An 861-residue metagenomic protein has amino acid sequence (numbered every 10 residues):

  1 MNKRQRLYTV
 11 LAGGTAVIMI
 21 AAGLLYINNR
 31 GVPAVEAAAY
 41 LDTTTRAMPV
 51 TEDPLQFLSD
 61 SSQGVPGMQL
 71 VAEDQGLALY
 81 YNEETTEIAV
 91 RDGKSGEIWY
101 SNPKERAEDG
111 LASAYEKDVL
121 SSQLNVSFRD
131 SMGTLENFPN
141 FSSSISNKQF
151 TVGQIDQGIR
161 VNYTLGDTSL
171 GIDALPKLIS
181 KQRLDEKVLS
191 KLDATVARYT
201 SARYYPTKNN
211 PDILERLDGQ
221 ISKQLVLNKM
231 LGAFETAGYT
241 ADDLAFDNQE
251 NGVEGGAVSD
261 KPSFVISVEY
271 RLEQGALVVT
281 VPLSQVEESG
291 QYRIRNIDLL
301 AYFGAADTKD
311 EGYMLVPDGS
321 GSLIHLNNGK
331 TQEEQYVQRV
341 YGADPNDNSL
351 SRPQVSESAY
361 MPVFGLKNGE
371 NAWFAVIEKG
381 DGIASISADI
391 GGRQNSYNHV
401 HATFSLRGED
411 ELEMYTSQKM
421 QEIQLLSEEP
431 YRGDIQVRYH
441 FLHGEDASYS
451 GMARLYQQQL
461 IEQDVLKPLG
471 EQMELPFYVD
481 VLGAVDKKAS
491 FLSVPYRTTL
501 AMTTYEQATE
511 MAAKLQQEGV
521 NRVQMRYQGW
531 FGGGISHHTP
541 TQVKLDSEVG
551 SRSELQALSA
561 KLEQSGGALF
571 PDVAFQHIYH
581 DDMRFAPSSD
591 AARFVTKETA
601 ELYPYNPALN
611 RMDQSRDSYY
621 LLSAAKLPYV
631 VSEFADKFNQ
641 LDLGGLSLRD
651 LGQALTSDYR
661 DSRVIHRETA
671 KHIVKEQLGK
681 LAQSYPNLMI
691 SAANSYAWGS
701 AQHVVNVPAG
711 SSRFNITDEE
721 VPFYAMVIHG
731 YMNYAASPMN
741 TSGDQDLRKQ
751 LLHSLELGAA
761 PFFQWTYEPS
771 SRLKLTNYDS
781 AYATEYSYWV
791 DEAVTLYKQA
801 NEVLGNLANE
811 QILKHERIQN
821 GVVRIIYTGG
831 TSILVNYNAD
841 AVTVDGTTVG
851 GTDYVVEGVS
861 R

Functional and structural regions predicted by a protein language model:
M1-R6: Short, Lys/Arg-rich N-terminal segment immediately upstream of the first membrane anchor
Y8-G14, G23-L466, G846, G850-G851: N-terminal accessory beta-strand-rich subdomains and adjacent acidic, glycine-rich linkers that precede catalytic cores
L70-G76, S101-P103, E518, Y527-W530 (+4 more regions): Carbohydrate-active enzymes and regulators
G76, V281, L515, L562 (+3 more regions): Conserved, mostly hydrophobic/aromatic
L77, E84-T86, G93, G166-T168 (+10 more regions): An acidic- and aromatic-residue-enriched active-site/binding cleft used to recognize and process polar
Y81, T86-G93, S358, L366-V400 (+4 more regions): Active-site-proximal substrate-binding groove within the catalytic cores of carbohydrate-active enzymes
Y449, A453-Q463, T504-Q507, M511-K514 (+1 more regions): An active-site-proximal structural segment forming one wall of the substrate-binding cleft that immediately precedes
Q472-A560, Q564-Y629, Q653, S657: Aromatic-lined carbohydrate-binding/catalytic grooves of carbohydrate-active enzymes
